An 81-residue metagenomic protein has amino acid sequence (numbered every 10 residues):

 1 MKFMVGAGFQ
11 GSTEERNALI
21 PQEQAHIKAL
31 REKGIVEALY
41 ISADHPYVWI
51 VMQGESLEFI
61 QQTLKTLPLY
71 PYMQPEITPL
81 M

Functional and structural regions predicted by a protein language model:
M1-M81: Conserved, structured core segments of small domains
